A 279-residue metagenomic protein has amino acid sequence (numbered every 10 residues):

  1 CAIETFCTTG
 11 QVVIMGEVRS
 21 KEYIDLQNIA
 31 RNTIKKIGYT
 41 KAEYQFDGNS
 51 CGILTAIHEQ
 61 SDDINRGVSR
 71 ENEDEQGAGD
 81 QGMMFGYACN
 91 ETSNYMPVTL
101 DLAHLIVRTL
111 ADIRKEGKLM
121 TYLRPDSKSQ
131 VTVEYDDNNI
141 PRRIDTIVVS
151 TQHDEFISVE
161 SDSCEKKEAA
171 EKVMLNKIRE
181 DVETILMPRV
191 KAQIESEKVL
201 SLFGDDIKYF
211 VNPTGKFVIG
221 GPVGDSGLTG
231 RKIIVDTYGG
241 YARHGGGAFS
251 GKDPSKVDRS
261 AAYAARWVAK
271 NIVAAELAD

Functional and structural regions predicted by a protein language model:
C1, Q76-T92, V218-R243, G247: Conserved phosphate/anionic-ligand binding catalytic regions in large, soluble enzymes, centered on
A2-S20: Short, charge-patterned binding micro-sites
G10, G38-I219: Glycine-rich, mobile lid/loop segments that gate access to catalytic sites or pores
M15-I24, T214-G230: Short glycine/threonine-rich loop-to-helix capping motif typified by GTGT followed within a few residues by an Asp-Pro
S20-I34: Active-site-surrounding "flap" and adjacent substrate/cofactor-binding loops of secreted or lumenal enzymes, prototyped
Y23, Y95, T99, E171 (+2 more regions): Alpha-helix N-cap/helix-initiation motif
R31-Y39, R108-K115, P188, G240 (+1 more regions): Short, intrinsically disordered, mixed-charge
D236, R243-D279: Hydrophobic alpha-helical bundle architecture
